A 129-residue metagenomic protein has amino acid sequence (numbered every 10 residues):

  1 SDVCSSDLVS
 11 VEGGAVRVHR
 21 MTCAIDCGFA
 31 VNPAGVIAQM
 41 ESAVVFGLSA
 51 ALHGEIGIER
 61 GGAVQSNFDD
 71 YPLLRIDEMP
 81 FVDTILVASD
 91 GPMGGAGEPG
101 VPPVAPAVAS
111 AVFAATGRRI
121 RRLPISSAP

Functional and structural regions predicted by a protein language model:
S1-P129: C-terminal catalytic domains of large/alpha subunits in multi-subunit enzymes
